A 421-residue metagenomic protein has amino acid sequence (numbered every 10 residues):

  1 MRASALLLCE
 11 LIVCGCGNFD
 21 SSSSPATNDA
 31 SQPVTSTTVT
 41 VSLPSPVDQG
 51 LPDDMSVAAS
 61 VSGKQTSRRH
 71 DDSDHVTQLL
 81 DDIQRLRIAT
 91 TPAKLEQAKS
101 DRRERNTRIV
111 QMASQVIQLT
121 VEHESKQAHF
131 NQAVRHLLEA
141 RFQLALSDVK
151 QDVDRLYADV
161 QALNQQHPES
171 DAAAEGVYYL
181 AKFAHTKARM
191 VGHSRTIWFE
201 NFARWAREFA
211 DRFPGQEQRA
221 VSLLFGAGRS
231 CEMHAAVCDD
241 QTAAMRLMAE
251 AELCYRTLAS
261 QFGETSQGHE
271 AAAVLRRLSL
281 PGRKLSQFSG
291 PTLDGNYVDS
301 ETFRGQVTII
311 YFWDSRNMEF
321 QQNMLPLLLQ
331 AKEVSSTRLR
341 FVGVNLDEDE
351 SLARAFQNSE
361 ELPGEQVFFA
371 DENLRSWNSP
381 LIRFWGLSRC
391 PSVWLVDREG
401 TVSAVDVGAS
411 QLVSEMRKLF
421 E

Functional and structural regions predicted by a protein language model:
V13-G15: C-terminal motif of bacterial Sec signal peptides marking the signal peptidase cleavage site
G17-D20: Bacterial signal peptide processing site
D71-A93, S125-Q143, D171-M190, R219-A236: Amphipathic alpha-helical repeat scaffolds of TPR domains
Q118-A133, Q143-K150, A162-V177, M190-T196 (+4 more regions): Short solvent-exposed coil/turn linkers within tandem alpha-helical repeat scaffolds
T242-P291, E301-R304, A355-N358: N-proximal helix/coil linker or "cap" segments that precede and/or mark the start of modular domains
D299-Q321: Short active-site neighborhood of thiol/selenol oxidoreductases, capturing the structured segment around
E319-E361, N373-L381: Structural microenvironment flanking redox-active thiols in thiol-disulfide oxidoreductases
L362, D371-R417: Thiol/disulfide oxidoreductase modules built on the thioredoxin-like
